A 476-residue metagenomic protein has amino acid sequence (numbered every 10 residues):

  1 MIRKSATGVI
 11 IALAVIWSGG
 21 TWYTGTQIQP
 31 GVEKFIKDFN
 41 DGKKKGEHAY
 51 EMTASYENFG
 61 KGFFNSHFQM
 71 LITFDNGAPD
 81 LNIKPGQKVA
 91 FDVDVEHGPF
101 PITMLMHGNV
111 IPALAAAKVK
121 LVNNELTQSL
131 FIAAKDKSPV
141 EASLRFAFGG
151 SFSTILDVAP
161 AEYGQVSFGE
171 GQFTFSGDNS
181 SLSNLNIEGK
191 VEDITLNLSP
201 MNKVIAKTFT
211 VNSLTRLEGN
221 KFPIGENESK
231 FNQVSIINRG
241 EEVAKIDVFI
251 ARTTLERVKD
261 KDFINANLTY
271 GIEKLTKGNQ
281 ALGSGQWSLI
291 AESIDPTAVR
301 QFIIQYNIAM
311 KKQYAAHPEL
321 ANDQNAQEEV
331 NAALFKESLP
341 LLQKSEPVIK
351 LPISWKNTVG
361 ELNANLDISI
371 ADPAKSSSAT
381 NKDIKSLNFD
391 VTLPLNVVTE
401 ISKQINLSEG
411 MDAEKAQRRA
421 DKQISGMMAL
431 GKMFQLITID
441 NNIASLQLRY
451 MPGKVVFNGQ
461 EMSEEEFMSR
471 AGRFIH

Functional and structural regions predicted by a protein language model:
K4-G8, V15-H476: Glycine-rich, small/hydroxylated-residue low-complexity segments
